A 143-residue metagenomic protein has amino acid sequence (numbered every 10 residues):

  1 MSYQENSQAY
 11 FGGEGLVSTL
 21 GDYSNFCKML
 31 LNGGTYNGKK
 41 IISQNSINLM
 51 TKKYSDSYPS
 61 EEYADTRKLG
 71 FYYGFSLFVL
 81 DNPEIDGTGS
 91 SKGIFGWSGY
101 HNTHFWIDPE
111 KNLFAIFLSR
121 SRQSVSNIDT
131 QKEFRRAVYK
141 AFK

Functional and structural regions predicted by a protein language model:
M1-K143: Catalytic loop of the DD-peptidase/beta-lactamase superfamily, centered on the K-T-G motif and neighboring
